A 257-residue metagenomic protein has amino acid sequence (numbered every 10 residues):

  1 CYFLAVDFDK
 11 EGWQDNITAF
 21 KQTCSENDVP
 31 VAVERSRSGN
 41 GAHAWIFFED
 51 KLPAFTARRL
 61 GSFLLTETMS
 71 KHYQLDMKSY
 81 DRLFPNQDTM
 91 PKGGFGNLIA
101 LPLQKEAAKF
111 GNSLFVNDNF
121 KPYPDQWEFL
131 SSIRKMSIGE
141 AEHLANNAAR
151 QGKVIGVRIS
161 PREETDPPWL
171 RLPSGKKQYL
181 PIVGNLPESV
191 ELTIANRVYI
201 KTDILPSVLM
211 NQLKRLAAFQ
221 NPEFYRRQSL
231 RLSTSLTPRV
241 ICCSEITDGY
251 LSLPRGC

Functional and structural regions predicted by a protein language model:
C1-N40, F47-F63: Signature for HUH/AEP ssDNA processing cores
Y2-F3, F95-L98, R197: A residue-level signal for beta-strand positions that form part of recognition/binding surfaces within mature
V33-R35, L83-T89, S189-E191: Short amphipathic beta-strand and strand-loop transition segments with alternating hydrophobic
F48, Q104, N117-K121, T202-S207 (+1 more regions): Secondary-structure transition/turn motif
L60-T68, L213: Short amphipathic C-terminal alpha-helix that caps PH/PH-like domains
T68-M69, C257: Long, charge-dense
K71-K176: C-terminal accessory nucleic-acid interaction domains of nucleic acid-metabolism proteins
R171-G256: N-terminal accessory nucleic-acid engagement/regulatory domains that precede and modulate ATP-driven motor cores
